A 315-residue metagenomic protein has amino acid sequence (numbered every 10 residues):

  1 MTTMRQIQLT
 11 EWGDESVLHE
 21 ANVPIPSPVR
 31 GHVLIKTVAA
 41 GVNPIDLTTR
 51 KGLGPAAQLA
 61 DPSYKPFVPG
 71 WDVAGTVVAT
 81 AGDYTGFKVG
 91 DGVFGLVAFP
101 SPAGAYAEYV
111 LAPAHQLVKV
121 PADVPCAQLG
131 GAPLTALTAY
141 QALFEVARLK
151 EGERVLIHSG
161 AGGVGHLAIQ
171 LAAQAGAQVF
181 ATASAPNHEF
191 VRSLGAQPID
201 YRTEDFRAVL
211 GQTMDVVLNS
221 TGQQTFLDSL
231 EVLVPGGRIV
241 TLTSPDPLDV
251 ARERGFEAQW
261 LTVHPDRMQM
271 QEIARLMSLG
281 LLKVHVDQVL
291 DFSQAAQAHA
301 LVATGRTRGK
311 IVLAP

Functional and structural regions predicted by a protein language model:
M1-P69, A314: Short N-terminal strand-loop motif that marks the start of NAD(P)H/FAD-dependent oxidoreductase cofactor-binding domains
T2, M270-P315: C-terminal hydrophobic helical "lid"/dimerization subdomain of Rossmann-like NAD(P)H-dependent oxidoreductases
V38-A39, T80-G82, A98-F99, G160 (+1 more regions): Short, surface-exposed secondary-structure boundary micro-motifs
R50, D72-F99: A glycine-/small-residue-rich N-terminal strand-loop-strand element that serves as the cofactor-binding glycine loop
S63, G86, L96-S159: NAD(P)H dinucleotide-binding glycine-rich loop of Rossmann-like/cofactor-binding domains, especially the beta1-alpha1
G130-Y201: Mid-domain Rossmann-like dinucleotide-binding core that forms the NAD(H)/NADP(H) cofactor-binding site
V209-V216: A short acidic, Gly/Pro-enriched loop at the edge of an enzyme's catalytic core that lines a small-molecule cofactor
S220-L282, P315: Glycine-rich phosphate-binding loop and adjacent beta-alpha segment of Rossmann(oid) nucleotide-cofactor-binding
